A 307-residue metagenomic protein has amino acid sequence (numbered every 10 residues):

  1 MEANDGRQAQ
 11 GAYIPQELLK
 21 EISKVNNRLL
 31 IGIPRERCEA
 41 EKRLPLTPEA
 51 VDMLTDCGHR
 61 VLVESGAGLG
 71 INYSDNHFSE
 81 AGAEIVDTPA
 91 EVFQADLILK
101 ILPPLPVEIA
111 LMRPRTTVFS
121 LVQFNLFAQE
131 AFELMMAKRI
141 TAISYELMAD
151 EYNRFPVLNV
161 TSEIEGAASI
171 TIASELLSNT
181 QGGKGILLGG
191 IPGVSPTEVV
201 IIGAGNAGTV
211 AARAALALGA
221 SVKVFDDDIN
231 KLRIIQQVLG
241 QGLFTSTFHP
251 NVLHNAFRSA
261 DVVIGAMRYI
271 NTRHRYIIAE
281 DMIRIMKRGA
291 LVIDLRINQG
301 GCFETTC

Functional and structural regions predicted by a protein language model:
M1-L30, P106-P196: Glycine/serine-rich phosphate-binding loop and adjoining beta1-alpha1 elements at the start of nucleotide-handling
Y13-P15, E80-I85, K100, N179-G185 (+3 more regions): Short gly/ser/thr-rich secondary-structure transition/capping motifs
Q16-L134, I140: An N-terminal-biased, well-structured beta-alpha scaffold segment characteristic of Rossmann-like dinucleotide-binding
P34, E39-E64, G68, G182-G265: Glycine-rich phosphate/diphosphate-binding loop of Rossmann-like nucleotide-binding domains
E36-C38, G66-G68, A90, P103 (+6 more regions): Short, ordered loop/turn segments at secondary-structure junctions
L62-S65, I85-D87, K100, A142-Y145 (+3 more regions): General beta-strand structural signal in soluble alpha/beta enzymes
Q241-C307: Rossmann-like adenosine-cofactor binding region
